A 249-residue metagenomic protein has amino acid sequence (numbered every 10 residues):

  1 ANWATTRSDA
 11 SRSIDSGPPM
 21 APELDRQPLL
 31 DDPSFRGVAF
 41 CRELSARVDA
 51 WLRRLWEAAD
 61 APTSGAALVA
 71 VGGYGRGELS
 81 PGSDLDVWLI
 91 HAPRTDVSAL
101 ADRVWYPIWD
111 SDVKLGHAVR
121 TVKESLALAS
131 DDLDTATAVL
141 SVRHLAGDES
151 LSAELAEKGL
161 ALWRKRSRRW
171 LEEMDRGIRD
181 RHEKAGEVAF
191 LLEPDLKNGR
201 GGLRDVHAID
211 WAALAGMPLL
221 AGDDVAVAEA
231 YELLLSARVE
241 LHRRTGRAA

Functional and structural regions predicted by a protein language model:
N2-S13: Low-acidity, Ser/Thr- and Arg-rich intrinsically disordered low-complexity segments
I14-S64, E187: N-terminal regions immediately upstream of nucleotidyltransferase
E23-Q27, L162-A249: Conserved nucleotidyltransferase catalytic core and NTase-mimicking acidic/glycine-rich helix/loop elements in nucleic
A46-D49, R53, A59, V97-S150: Conserved catalytic core of two-metal-ion nucleotidyltransferases
D49-S98: Active-site nucleotide-donor binding segment shared across nucleotidyl transfer reactions
H91-V97, L145-G147, K165, P218-D223: Short, polar/flexible loop-turn hinges at active-site or ligand-entry regions and domain interfaces
P93, A101-D102, T121, E149-E157 (+1 more regions): Helix-loop-helix transmembrane hairpins and adjacent membrane-interface loops of multi-pass inner-membrane proteins
